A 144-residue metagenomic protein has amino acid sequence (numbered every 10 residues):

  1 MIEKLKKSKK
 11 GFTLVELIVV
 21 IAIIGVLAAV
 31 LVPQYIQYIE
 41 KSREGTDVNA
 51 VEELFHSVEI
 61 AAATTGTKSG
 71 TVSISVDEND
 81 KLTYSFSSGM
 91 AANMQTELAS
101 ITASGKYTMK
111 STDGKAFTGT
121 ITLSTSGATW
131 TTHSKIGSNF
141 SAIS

Functional and structural regions predicted by a protein language model:
M1-F12: N-terminal leader/signal peptides at the extreme start of proteins
E3, A29-V32, K41-E44: Short, conserved catalytic or interaction motifs in soluble domains
K10, E16-V19: Internal alpha-helical transmembrane segments of multi-pass membrane proteins, especially GPCRs
I18-Q34: Alpha-helical hydrophobic helix detector
R43-K68: Membrane-proximal N-terminal amphipathic helix
I60-S144: Periplasmic/extracellular, small/polar-rich flexible segments of pilin-like filament-forming proteins
